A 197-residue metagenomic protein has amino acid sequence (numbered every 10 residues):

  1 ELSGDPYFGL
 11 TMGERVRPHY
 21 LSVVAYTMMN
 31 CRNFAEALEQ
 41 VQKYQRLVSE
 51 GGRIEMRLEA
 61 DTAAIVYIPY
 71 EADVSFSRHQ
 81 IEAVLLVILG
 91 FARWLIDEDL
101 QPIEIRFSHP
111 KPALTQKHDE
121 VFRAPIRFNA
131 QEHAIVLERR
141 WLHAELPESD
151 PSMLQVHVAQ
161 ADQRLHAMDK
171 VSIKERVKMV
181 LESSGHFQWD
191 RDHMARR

Functional and structural regions predicted by a protein language model:
E1-I65, V87: N-terminal low-complexity or simple alpha-helical regulatory segments that function as activation/interaction modules
L21-M28, Y70-V74, L142-H143, D162-Q163: Short hinge/gating elements
N30, F76-S77, I173, D190: Residue-level recognition of alpha-helical structural elements
L38, Q42, L85-L89, R93 (+2 more regions): Generic solvent-exposed, charged/amphipathic alpha-helical segments that serve as macromolecular interface scaffolds
R53, R57-W141: DNA-contacting interfaces and partner/effector-binding or oligomerization modules in DNA-centric proteins
P112, K117-R197: Extended mid-to-C-terminal alpha-helical interaction segments
